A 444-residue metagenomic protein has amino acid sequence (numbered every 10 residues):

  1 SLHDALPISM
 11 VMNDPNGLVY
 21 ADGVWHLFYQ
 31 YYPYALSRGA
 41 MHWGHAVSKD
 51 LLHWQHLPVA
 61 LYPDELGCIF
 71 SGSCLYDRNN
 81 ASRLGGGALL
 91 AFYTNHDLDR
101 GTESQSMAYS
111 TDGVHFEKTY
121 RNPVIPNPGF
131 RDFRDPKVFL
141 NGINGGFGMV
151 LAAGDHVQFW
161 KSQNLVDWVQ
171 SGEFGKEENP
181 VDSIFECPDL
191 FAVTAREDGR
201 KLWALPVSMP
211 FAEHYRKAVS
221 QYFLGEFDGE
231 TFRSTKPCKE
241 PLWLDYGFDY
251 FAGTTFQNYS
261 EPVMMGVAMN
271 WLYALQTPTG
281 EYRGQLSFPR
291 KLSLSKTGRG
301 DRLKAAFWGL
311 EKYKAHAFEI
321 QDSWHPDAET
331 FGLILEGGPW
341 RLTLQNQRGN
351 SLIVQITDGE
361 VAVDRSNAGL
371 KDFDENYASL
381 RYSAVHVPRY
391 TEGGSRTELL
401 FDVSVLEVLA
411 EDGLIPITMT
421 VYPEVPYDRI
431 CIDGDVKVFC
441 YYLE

Functional and structural regions predicted by a protein language model:
L2-L6: Short, small-residue-biased leader/transition segments that mark boundaries at the very start of proteins
I8-S9, N127-G129, G175, N179-V181 (+1 more regions): Surface loop/turn motifs at the tips and blade-to-blade linkers of beta-strand repeat domains
N13-D14, M41, I69-F70, E103 (+3 more regions): Beta-rich catalytic cores
D14-Y34, H56-A60, L75-L98, S104-A108 (+7 more regions): Hydrophobic core segments of beta-strands in well-ordered, beta-rich domains
R38-R83: Blade-loop segments of beta-propeller domains
H42-S48, S104-G113, W160-N164, A218-G229 (+1 more regions): Beta-propeller blade signature
Q55-L61, E117-V124, V169-G175, R233-P241 (+1 more regions): Beta-propeller fold detector
R196-G199, L224-E444: Beta-rich accessory regions
